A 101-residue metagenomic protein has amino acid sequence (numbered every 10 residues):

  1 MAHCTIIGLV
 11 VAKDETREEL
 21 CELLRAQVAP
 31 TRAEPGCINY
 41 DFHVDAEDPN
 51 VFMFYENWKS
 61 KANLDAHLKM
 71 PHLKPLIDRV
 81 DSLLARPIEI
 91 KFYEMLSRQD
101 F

Functional and structural regions predicted by a protein language model:
A2-C4, F42-D48, D78-F101: Glycine-rich beta-strand-turn "strand-cap" elements at beta-sheet edges
C4-I38, F42: N-terminal first-folded block
C4-V11, D41-L68: Short, well-ordered beta-strand segments in beta-rich or mixed alpha/beta enzyme and ligand-binding folds
E15-E22, E34, E47, E56 (+2 more regions): Glutamate identity and glutamate-enriched acidic tracts
T16-E18, A62, R98: Residue-level signal for secondary-structure boundary sites
A26-I38, N57-K91: An amphipathic, aromatic/His-enriched active-site/gating alpha helix that lines ligand/cofactor pockets
